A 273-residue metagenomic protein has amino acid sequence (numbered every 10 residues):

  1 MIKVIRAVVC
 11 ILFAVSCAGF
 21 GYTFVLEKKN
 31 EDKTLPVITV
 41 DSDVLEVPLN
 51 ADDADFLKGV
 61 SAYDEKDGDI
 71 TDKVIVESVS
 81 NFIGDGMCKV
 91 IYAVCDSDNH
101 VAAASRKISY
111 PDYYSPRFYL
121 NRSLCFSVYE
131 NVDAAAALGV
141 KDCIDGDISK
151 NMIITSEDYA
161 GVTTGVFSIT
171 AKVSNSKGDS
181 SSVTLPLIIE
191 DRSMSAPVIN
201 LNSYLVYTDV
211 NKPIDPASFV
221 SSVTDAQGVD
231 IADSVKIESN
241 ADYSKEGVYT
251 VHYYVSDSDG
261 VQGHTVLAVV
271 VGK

Functional and structural regions predicted by a protein language model:
M1-D41: Gram-positive cell-envelope targeting signals
M1-F13, E65-R106, I144-I189, A226-K273: Serine/threonine-rich, repeat-prone extracellular segments and beta-strand-based repeat modules of secreted/surface
R6-V9, T23-F24, A54-F56, A134 (+1 more regions): Short acidic/polar alpha-helix capping motifs at helix-coil junctions
Y22-K29, S182, L187-D191: An acidic intrinsically disordered interaction segment
K29-D67, Y114-D147, S195-G228: Solvent-exposed, low-complexity, repeat-rich "mucin-like" stalks and linkers
E31, V101, K107-P111, R192: A domain-level signal for the structural core that forms small-molecule/cofactor-binding pockets and catalytic centers
S42, D112-Y114, I189-D191, K273: Non-catalytic surface loops within mature trypsin-like serine protease
L45-L49, A104-I108, L124-V128, V183-L187 (+2 more regions): Generic detection of short hydrophobic beta-strand segments and adjacent strand-loop junctions
